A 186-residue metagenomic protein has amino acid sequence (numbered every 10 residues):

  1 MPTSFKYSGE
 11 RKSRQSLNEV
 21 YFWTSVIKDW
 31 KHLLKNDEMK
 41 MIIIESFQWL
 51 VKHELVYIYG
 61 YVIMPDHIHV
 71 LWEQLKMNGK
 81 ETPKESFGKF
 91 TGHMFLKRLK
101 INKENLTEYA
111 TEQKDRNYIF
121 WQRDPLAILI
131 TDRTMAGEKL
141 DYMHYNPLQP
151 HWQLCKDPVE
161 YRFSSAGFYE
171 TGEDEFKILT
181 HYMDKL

Functional and structural regions predicted by a protein language model:
M1-L186: Short catalytic/metal-binding and nucleic-acid-binding patches
